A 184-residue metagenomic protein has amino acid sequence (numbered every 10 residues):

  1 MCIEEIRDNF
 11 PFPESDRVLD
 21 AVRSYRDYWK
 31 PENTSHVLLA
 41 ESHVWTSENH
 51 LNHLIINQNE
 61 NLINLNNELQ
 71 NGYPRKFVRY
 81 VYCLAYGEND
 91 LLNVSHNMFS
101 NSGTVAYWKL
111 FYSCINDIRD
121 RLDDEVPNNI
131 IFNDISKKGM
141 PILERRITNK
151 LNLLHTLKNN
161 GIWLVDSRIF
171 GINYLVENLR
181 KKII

Functional and structural regions predicted by a protein language model:
M1-I184: A polyanion-binding, active-site-adjacent surface
